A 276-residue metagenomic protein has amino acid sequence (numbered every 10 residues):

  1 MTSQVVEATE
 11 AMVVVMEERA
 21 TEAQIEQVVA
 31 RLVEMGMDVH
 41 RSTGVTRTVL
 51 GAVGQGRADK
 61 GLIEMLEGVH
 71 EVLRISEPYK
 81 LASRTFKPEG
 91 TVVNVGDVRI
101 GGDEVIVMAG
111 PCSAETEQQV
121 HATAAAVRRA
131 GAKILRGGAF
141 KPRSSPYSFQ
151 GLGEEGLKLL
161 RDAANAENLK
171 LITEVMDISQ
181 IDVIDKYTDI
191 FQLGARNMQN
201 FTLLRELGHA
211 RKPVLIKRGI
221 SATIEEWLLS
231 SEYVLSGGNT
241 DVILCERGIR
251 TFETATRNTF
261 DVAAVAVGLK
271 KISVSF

Functional and structural regions predicted by a protein language model:
M1-V107: Non-catalytic terminal accessory/regulatory regions of metabolic enzymes
E17, L152, N168-S179, D189-F201 (+3 more regions): Catalytic beta/alpha-barrel core
E17-R19, E104-A122, S145-G151, K170-E174 (+2 more regions): Active-site mouth loops of central-metabolism enzymes
I63, G110, V127, L135 (+3 more regions): Conserved, mostly hydrophobic/aromatic
D103-V105, G131-K133, N165-L171, Y187-D189 (+3 more regions): Short, well-ordered coil/turn segments that N-cap beta-strands
R136-E154: Glycine-rich, proline-tolerant flexible connector loops at the mouths of alpha/beta enzymes
F149-T173, E206-P213, A263-F276: Alpha-helix-loop-beta-strand connector modules within alpha/beta enzyme cores
A210-R211, L215-F276: Catalytic alpha/beta core domains of metabolic enzymes, predominantly
